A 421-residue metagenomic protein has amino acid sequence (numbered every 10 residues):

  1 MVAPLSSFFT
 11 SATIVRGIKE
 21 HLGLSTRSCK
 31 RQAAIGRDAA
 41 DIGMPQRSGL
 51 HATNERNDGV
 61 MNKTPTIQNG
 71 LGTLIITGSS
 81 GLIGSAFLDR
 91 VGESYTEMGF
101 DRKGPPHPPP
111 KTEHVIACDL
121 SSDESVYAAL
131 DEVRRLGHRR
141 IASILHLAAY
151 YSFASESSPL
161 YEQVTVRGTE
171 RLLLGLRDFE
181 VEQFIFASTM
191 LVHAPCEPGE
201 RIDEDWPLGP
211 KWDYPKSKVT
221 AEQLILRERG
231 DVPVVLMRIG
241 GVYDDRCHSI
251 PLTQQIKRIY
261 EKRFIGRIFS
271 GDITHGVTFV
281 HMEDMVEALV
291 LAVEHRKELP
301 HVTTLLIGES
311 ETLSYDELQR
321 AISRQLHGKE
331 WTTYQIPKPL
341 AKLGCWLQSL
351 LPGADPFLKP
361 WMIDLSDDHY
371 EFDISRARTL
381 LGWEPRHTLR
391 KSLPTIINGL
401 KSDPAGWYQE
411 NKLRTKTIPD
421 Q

Functional and structural regions predicted by a protein language model:
N62-I67, F372-L380, E384-Q421: Amphipathic terminal alpha-helices
L74-G92: N-terminal Rossmann NAD(P)H-binding glycine-rich loop of SDR-like oxidoreductase domains
L120-V164: NAD(P)H-binding glycine-rich loop region in Rossmannoid oxidoreductase-like domains and their noncatalytic homologs
R171-D213, V235: Conserved Rossmann-fold NAD(P)-dependent oxidoreductase catalytic core, especially the SDR/UDP-sugar
K211-V235: Active-site Tyr-X1-5-Lys
E228-V277, M282-D284, L291, I322: NAD(P)-dependent short-chain dehydrogenase/reductase
M282, G344-E384: Conserved C-terminal active-site "lid" loop/helix of NAD(P)H-dependent oxidoreductases that clamps the redox cofactor
L291-F357, I374, R390, P394-T395 (+2 more regions): Mid/C-terminal beta-alpha module of Rossmann-like enzyme folds, strongest in SDR-family dehydrogenases/epimerases
